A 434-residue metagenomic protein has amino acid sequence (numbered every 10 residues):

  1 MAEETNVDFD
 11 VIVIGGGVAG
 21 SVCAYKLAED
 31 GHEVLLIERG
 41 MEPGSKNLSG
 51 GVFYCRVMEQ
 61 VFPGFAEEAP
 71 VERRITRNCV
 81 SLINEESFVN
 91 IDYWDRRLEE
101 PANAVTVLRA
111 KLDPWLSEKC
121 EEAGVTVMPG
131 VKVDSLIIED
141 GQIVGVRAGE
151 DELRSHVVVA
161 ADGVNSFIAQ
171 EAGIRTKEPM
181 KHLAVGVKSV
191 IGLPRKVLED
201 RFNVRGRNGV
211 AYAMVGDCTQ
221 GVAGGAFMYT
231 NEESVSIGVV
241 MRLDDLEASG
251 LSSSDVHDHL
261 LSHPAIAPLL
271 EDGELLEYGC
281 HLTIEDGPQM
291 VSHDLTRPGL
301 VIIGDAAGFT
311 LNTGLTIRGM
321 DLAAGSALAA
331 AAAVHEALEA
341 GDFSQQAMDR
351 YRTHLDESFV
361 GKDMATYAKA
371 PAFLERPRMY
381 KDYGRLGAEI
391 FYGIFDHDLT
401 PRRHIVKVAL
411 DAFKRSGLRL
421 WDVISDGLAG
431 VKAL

Functional and structural regions predicted by a protein language model:
F9-L36: N-terminal Rossmann-like FAD-binding beta1-loop-alpha1 element of flavoenzymes
G40-E85: N-terminal FAD cofactor-binding segment of flavoenzymes
F88-R109, G145, V240-L243: Helix-loop-beta segment of a Rossmann-like dinucleotide-binding subdomain
E99-E118, E247-L251: Short beta-strand to alpha-helix junction loop
K119-I266: Predominantly flavin-linked oxidoreductase catalytic cores and closely associated redox partners
C218-A223, E232, D245-S326, F343-D349 (+1 more regions): FAD/FMN-dependent oxidoreductases across multiple families
A329-Y380: Active-site-proximal substrate-binding core of FAD-dependent oxidoreductases
L374-L434: C-terminal auxiliary extensions adjacent to catalytic cores
